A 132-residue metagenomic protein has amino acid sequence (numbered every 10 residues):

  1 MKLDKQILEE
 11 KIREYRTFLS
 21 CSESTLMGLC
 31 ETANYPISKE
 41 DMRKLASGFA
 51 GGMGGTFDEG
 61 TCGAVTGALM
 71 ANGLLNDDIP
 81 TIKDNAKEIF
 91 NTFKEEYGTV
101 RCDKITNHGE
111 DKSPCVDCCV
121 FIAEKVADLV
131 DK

Functional and structural regions predicted by a protein language model:
M1-D4, L26, E31-F49, K94-V100: Acidic-glycine-rich active-site phosphate/pyrophosphate-binding loop
K2-L3, I82-K132: C-terminal binding/interaction regions
I7-Y35: Active-site-proximal helix-loop elements at catalytic-domain edges
L8-R16, A50-E59, N107-D111: A short glycine/serine-rich beta->alpha loop
C21, C62, C102: Short cysteine clusters
A33-K44, L74-E88: Phosphate-handling active-site elements
E59-G67: Membrane-inserting effector segments that mediate pore formation, membrane fusion, or transient membrane insertion
T66-L75: DPxDG-like acidic metal-binding loop motif
